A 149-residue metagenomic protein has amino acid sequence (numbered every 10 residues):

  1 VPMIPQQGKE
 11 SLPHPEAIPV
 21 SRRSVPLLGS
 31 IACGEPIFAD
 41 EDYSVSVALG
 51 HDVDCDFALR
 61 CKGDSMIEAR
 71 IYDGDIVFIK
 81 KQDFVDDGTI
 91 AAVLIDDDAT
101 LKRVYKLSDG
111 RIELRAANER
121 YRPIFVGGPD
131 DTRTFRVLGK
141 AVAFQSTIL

Functional and structural regions predicted by a protein language model:
V1-Y72, D87, D98-A99, K106-R111 (+2 more regions): Short, positionally conserved secondary-structure boundary motifs
L59, A91-V93, L114: Well-ordered beta-strand positions enriched in small/hydrophobic/aromatic, beta-favoring residues
C61, I79-K80, K102, A116: Thr-Gly-centered strand-to-loop micro-motif
A69-I71, Q82, R103, F125-V126: Short histidine-centered beta-strand/loop micro-motifs that create catalytic or ligand/metal-coordination sites
V77-I79, A92: Hydrophobic beta-strand signal
F84-A92, T100-L101: Short, Lys/Arg- and Gly-enriched loop/turn segments at beta-strand edges
A92-L94, R122-T132: Short aromatic-glycine motifs in intrinsically disordered, low-complexity regions
T100-I124: PDZ-domain C-terminal substructure recognizer with occasional recognition of PDZ-binding tails
